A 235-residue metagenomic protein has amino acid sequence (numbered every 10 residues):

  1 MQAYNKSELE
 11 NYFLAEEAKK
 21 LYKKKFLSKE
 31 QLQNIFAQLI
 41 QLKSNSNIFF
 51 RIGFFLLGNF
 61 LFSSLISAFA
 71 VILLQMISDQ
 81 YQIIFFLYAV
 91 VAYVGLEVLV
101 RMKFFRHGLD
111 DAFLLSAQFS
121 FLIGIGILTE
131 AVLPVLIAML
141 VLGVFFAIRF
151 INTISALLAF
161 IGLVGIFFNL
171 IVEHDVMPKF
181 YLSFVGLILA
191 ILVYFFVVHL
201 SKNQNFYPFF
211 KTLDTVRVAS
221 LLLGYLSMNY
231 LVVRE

Functional and structural regions predicted by a protein language model:
M1-E235: Alpha-helical multi-pass membrane segments and their bilayer interfacial helix-loop junctions
